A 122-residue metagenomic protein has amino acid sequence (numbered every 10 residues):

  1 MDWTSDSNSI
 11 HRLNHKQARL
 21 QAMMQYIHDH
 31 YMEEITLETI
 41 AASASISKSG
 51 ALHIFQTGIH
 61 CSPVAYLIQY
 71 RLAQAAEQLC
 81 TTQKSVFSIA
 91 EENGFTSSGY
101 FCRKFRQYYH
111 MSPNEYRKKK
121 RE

Functional and structural regions predicted by a protein language model:
M1-A22, G50-L52: An amphipathic alpha-helical interaction segment
R12-K16, D29, A44: Residue-level marker of regulatory loop/turn positions in helix-turn-helix DNA-binding domains and in histidine
L20, S49, L72, K104-Q107: Hydrophobic alpha-helical segments, especially transmembrane helices and their immediate juxtamembrane helical caps
Q21, Q25, D29, E33-T39 (+3 more regions): Terminal helix-turn-helix DNA-binding modules in bacterial transcription factors
S43-A44, R106: Short secondary-structure capping/turn micro-motifs that flank functional sites
A51-F55, Y100-F101, F105: Short hydrophobic/aromatic patch on the recognition helix
C102-E122: …primarily DNA-binding HTH/wHTH and HhH modules…
